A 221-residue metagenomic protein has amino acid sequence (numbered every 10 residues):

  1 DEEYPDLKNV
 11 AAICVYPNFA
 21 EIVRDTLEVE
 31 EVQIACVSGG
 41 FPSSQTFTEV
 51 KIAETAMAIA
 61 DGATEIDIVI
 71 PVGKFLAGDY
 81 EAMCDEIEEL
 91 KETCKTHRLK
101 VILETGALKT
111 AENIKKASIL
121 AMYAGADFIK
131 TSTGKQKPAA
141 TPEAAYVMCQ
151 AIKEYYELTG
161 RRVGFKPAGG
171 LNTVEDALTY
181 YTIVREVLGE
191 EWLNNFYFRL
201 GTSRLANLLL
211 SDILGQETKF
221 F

Functional and structural regions predicted by a protein language model:
D1-K8, N18-F165, N172-S203, S211-F221: Alpha/beta enzyme core
N207: Short, flexible loop segments at boundaries between secondary-structure elements
